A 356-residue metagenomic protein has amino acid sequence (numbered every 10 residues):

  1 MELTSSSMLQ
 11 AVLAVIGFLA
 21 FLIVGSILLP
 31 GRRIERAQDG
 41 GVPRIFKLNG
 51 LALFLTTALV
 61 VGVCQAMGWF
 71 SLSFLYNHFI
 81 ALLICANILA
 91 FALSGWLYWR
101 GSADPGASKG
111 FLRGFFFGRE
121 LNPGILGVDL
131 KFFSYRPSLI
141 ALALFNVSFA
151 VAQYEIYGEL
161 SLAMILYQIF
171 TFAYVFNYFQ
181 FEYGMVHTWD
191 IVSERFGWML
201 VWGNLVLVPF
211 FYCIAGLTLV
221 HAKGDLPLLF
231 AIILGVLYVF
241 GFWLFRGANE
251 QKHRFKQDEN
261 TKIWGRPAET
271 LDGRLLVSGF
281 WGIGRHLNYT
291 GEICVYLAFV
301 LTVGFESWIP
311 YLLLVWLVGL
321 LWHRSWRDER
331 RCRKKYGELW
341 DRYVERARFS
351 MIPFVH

Functional and structural regions predicted by a protein language model:
M1-S278, C294-H356: Membrane-anchoring alpha-helices and their flanking helix-loop junctions
S278-G284: A short amphipathic helical element positioned immediately N-terminal to and/or at the very start of a transmembrane
R285, Y289-V295: Conserved beta-strand->loop/alpha-helix structural units within folded catalytic cores of enzymes with alpha/beta
